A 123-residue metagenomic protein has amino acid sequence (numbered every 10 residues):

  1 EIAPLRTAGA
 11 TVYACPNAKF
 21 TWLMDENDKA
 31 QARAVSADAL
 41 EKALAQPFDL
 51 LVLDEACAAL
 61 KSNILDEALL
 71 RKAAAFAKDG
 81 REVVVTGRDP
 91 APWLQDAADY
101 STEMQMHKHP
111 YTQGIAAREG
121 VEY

Functional and structural regions predicted by a protein language model:
E1-A45: Conserved P-loop
M24-D28, D54-A59: Short, basic, glycine/proline-bearing loop/turn elements
K42-A45, A56-Y123: Replace "adjacent to P-loop NTPase cores in ATP/GTP-dependent enzymes" with "adjacent to NTP-binding cores
